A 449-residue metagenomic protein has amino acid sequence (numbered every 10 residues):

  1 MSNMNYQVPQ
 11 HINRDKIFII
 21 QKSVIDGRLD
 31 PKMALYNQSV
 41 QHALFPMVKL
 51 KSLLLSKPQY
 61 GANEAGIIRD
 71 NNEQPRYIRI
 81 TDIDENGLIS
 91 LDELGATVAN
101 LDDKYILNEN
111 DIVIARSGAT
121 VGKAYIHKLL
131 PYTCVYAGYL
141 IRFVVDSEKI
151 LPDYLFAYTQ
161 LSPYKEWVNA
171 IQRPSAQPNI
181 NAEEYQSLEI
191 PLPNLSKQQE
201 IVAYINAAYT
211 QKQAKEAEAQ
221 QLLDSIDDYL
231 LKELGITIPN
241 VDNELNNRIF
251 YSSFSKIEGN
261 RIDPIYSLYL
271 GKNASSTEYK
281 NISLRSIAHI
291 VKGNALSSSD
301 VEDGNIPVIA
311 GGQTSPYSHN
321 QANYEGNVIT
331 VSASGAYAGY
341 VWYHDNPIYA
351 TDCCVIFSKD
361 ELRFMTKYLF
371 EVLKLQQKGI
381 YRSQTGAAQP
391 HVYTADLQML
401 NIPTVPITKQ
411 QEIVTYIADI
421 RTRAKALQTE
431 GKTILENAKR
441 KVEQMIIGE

Functional and structural regions predicted by a protein language model:
M1-A62, S187, P191-G312, P406-E449: Non-catalytic DNA-recognition/assembly elements of restriction-modification systems
V48-G66, T81-E109, I282-T330, H344 (+1 more regions): Sequence-specific dsDNA recognition surfaces
Y77, L140-R142, V308, T330 (+1 more regions): Conserved hydrophobic/aromatic beta-strand scaffold that supports enzyme active sites
D82, S117-G118, S147, A288 (+3 more regions): Short, flexible loop/turn elements at secondary-structure junctions
I83-L94, I112-A115, A119-Y136, D153-A157 (+6 more regions): Short, ligand-facing micro-motifs at secondary-structure edges
C134-I141, D153, R173-S196, P347-C354 (+1 more regions): A short glycine-rich beta-alpha junction/loop motif
K149-Y154, E361-K367, T408-Q411: Short, conserved charged micro-motifs
Q160-Y164, Y209, K374-Y381, R421: Short amphipathic alpha-helical signal-transduction/dimerization elements
